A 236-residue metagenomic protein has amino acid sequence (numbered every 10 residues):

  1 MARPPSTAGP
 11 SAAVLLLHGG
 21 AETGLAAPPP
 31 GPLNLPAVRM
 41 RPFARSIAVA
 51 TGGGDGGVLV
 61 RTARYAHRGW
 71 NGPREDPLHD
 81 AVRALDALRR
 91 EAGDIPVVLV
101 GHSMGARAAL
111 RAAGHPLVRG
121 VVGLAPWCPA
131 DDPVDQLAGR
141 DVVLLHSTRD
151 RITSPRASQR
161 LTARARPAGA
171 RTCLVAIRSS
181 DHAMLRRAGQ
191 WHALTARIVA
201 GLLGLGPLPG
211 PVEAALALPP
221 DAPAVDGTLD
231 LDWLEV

Functional and structural regions predicted by a protein language model:
M1-D55: Short, surface-exposed "cap/lid" segments of acyl-processing enzymes
P29, S154-R164: Short alpha-helix in the alpha/beta-hydrolase fold that links the catalytic acid
N71-E91: Alpha/beta-hydrolase active-site loop
L99-G101, L124, L145: Short beta-strand immediately N-terminal to the catalytic nucleophile in serine-hydrolase-like folds
V100-G105, A109: Gly/Ala-rich beta-loop-alpha elbow adjacent to hydrolase catalytic centers
L117-C128: A conserved short beta-strand
A138, V143-D150: Short beta-strand/loop motif that positions the catalytic acidic residue of the alpha/beta-hydrolase fold
R171-V236: C-terminal catalytic histidine-bearing segment of alpha/beta-hydrolase fold enzymes
